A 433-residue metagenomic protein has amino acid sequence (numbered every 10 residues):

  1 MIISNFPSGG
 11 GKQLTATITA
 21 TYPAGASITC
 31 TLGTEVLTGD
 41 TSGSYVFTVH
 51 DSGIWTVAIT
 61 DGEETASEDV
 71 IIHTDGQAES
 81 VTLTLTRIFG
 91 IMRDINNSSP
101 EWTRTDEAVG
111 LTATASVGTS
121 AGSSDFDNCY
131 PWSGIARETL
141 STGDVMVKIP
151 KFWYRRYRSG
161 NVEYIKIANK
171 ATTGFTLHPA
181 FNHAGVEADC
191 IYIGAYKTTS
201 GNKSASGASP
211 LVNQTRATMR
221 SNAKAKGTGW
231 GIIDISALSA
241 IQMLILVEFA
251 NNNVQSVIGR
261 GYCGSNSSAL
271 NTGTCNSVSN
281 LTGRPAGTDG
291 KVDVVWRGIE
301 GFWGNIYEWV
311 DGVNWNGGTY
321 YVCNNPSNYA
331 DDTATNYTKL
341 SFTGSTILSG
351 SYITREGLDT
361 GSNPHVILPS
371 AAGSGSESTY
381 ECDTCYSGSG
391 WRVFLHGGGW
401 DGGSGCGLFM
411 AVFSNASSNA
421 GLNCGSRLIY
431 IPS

Functional and structural regions predicted by a protein language model:
M1-F6, T60-T86: Structured interaction patches on ligand/partner-binding surfaces of diverse proteins
M1-G10, T82-R87, I91, R427-S433: Enriched but not universal
L14, Y22-T34: Short, ordered, surface-exposed loop/turn motifs in non-cytosolic proteins
G33-S44: Short, acidic Ser/Thr/Gly-rich low-complexity loop/linker segments typical of extracellular and cell-surface proteins
G43-T56: Short Pro-Gly-centered beta-turn/loop motif in secreted/extracellular proteins
R87-P150, Y154-Y157, W230, V295: GGW-centered surface loops in extracellular recognition modules
L140-G143, K170-F302: Short aromatic-cysteine micro-motif
S236-S239, R260-C275, A286, F302-W315 (+1 more regions): C-terminal, surface-exposed recognition/capping segments
